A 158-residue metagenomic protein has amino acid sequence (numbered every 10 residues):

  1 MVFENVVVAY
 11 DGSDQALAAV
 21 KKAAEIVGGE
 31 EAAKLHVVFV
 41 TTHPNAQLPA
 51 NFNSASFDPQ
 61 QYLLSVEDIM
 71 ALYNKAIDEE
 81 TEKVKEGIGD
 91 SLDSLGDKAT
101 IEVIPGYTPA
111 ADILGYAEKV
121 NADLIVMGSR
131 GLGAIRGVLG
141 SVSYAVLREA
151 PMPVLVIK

Functional and structural regions predicted by a protein language model:
V2-D68, D93: Small/aliphatic-rich secondary-structure junction motif
E4, D123, P151: Conserved acidic residues
H36-V38, T100-I104, L155: General small-molecule cofactor/ligand-binding pocket signal
F39, G128-R130, K158: Short secondary-structure boundary segments
T42, E79-I125: Structural beta-alpha unit
L124-A145, E149: Glycine-rich, Arg-bearing micro-motifs that act as flexible, cationic patches
E149-K158: Short, flexible loop segments at boundaries between secondary-structure elements
